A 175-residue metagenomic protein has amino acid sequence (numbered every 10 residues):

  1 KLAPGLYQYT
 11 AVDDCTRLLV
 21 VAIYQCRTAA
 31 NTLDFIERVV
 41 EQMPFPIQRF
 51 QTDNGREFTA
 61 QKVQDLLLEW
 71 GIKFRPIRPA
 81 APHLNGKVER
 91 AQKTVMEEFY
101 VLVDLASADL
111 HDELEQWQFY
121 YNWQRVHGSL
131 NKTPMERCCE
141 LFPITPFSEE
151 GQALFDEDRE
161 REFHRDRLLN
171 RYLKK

Functional and structural regions predicted by a protein language model:
K1-V12, L18, N31-D34, E160-K175: Mobile-element integrase/transposase regions, centering on the N-terminal DNA-binding/Zn-coordinating module
T16, R56: Short, glycine/acidic-enriched loop or turn micro-motifs at the edges of active sites
L18-A22, P76-I77: Short small-residue beta-strand/loop micro-motif enriched in glycine and branched aliphatics
V21-F45: Active-site beta-loop-alpha junctions of metal-dependent nucleic acid enzymes, especially the RNase H-like/DDE
A22, Q48-D53: Short catalytic-loop micro-motif centered on adjacent basic/acidic residues
R38, D65, E69, F119: Surface-exposed charge patches
T52-N54, A60-L68, F74-E97, A108-E115 (+1 more regions): RNase H-like two-metal-ion nuclease catalytic core shared by retroviral integrases and related mobile-element nucleases
W70-I72, T94-K175: C-terminal domain-tail junction helix/linker
